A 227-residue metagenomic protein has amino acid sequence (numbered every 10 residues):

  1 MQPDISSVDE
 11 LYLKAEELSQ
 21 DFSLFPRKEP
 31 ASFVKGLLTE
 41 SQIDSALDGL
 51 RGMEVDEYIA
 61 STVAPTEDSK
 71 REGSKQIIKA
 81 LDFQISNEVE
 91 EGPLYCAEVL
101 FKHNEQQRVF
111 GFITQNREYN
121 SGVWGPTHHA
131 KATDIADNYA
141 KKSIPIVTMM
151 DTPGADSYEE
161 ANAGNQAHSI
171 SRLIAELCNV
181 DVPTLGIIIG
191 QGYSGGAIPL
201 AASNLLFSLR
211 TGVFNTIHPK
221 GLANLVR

Functional and structural regions predicted by a protein language model:
M1-F110, T114-S121: Intrinsically disordered, low-complexity segments enriched in small/flexible residues
Q2-F22, P30, M150-R227: Conserved catalytic cores of soluble enzyme domains, especially glycine-rich substrate-binding beta-alpha loops
Y12, G36-I43, E90-L100, A132-K141 (+3 more regions): Phosphate-binding glycine-rich loops and adjacent basic patches that engage nucleotide phosphates, nucleic-acid
E54, E72, T127, G195 (+1 more regions): Charged, alpha-helix-enriched surfaces in structured cytosolic catalytic cores of large nucleotide-utilizing machines
S61-E72, S143, N162-N165, S208: Short low-complexity stretches enriched in small and charged residues
L81-E90, S121-H128, G212, T216-R227: Short charge-dense sequence patches
C96-C178, T184-I189, S194: Cleft-lining beta-strand/loop regions that shape enzyme active-site pockets
